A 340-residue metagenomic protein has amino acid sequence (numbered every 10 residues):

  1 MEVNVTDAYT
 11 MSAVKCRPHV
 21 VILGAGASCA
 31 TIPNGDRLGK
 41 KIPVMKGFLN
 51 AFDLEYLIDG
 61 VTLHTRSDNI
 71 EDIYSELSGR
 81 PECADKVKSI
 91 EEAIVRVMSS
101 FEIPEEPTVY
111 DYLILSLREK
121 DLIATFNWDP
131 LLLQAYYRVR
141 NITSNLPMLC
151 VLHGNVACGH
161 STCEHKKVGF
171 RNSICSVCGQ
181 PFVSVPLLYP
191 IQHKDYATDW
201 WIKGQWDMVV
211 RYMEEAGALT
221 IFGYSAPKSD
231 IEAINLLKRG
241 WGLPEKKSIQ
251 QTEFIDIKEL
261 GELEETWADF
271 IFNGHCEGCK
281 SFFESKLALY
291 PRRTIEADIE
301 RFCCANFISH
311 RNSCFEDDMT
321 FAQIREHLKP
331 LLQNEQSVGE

Functional and structural regions predicted by a protein language model:
M1-L132, N141: Gly/serine-rich nucleotide phosphate-binding loop at the start of the catalytic core of nucleotide/ADP-ribose-handling
M1-L23, A27-T31, M208-E340: SIR2/sirtuin-family catalytic core signature
A30-I32, L132-A135, G159-T162, V168-G169 (+1 more regions): Short helix/loop capping segments that flank catalytic or ligand/cofactor-binding pockets
N34-M45, Y137-I142, I234-K238, W267-N273: Short secondary-structure boundary/capping segments
I123, L149-V151, F254: Conserved beta-strand scaffold positions in the cores of enzyme catalytic domains, especially in NTP/NDP-utilizing
V139-V151: A short alpha->loop->secondary-structure connector
V151-W200: Cys/His-rich short segments
V183, L187-W206, G217-I221, E232-N235: Domain-exit/linker segments immediately C-terminal to small folded modules
